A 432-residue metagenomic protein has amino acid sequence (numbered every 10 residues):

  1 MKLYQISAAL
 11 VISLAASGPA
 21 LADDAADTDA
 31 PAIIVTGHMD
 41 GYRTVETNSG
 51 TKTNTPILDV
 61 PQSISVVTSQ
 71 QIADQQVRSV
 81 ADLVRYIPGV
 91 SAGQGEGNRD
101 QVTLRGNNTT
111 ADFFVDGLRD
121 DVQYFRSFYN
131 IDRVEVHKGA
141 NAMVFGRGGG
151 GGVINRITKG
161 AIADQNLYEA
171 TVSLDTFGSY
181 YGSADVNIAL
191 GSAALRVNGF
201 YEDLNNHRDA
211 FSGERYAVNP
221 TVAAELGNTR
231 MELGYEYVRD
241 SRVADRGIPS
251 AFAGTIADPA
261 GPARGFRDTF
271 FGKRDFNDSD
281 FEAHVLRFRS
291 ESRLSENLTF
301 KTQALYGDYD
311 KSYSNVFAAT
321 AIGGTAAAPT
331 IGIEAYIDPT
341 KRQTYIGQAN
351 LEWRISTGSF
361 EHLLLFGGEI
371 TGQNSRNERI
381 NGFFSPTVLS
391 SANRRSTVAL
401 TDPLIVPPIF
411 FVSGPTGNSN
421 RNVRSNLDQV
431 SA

Functional and structural regions predicted by a protein language model:
M1-D27: Cleavable N-terminal targeting peptides that direct proteins into the secretory/outer-membrane pathway or into
S13-A15, D29-Q165: Acidic, small-polar-rich N-terminal luminal/periplasmic segments of exported/outer-membrane proteins
D100-V102, G152, N166-A170, Y180-A184 (+4 more regions): Hydrophobic, lipid-facing positions within transmembrane beta-strands of outer-membrane proteins
Y129-D132, M143-P220, L226-R230: Outer-membrane beta-barrel translocator/receptor signature
D164-Y168, Y180, G191-L195, G227-M231 (+4 more regions): Outer-envelope beta-barrel architecture signal
A170-L174, V197-D203, L233-R239, T302-D308 (+1 more regions): Transmembrane beta-barrel strands of outer-membrane/channel proteins
I188, V222-L226, S292, W353-S356 (+1 more regions): Residue-level signature of outer-membrane beta-barrel architecture
E202-N206, N219-A223, R230-R293, D308-R342 (+1 more regions): Acidic/polar loop-and-plug regions of large Gram-negative outer-membrane beta-barrel proteins
